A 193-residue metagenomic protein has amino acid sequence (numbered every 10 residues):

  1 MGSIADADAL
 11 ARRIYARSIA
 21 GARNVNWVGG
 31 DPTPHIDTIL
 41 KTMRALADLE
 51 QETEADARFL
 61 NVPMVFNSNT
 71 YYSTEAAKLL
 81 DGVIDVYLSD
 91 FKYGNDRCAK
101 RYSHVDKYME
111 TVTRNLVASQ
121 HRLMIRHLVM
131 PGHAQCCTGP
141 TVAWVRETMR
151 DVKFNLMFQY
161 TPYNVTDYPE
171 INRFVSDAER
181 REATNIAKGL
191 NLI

Functional and structural regions predicted by a protein language model:
M1-D6, I171: Canonical Radical SAM [4Fe-4S] cluster-binding loop centered on the CxxxCxxC motif and its immediate flanking residues
G2, H133, V175: Catalytic cores of large soluble enzymes that bind and process phosphate-bearing ligands
D8-A11, Y15-P169: Conserved AdoMet/S-adenosylmethionine-binding subsite of the radical SAM
H121-L123, E179-I193: C-terminal accessory region of radical SAM enzymes
T138-V142, D177-T184: Short amphipathic alpha-helical surface patches that serve as generic macromolecular interface elements
Y168-E179: Short, flexible active-site recognition loops that position polar ligands and cofactors
